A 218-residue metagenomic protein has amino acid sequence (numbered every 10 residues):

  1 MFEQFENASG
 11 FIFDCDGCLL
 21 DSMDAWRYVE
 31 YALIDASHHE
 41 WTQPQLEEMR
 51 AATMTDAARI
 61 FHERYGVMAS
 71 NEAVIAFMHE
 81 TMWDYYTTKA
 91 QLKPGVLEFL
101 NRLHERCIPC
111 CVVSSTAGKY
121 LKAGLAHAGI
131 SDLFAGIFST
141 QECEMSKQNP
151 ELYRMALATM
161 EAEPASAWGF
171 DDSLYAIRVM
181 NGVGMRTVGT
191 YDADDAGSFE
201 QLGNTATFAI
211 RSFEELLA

Functional and structural regions predicted by a protein language model:
M1-S9, N101-H104, G118-A218: Asp-based, Mg2+/Mn2+-dependent phosphohydrolase catalytic module
Q4-R106: N-terminal helical cap/lid subdomain that shapes the substrate entry/recognition surface in HAD-like hydrolases
C18, S114-T116: Conserved phosphate-coupling serine/threonine residues in phosphotransfer and NTP-handling enzymes
L19, C110, G169: Conserved SAM-binding loop
D24, S114, A123: Conserved catalytic-core motifs of eukaryotic protein kinase domains, centered on the activation segment
E40, P109, R186: Residue-level detector of anion-binding/catalytic polar loops
M49-T53, Q91-G95, T116, Q148 (+2 more regions): Short beta->alpha linker loops
C107-S114, I130: Hydrophobic, well-structured mid-protein blocks that either form specific transmembrane helices
